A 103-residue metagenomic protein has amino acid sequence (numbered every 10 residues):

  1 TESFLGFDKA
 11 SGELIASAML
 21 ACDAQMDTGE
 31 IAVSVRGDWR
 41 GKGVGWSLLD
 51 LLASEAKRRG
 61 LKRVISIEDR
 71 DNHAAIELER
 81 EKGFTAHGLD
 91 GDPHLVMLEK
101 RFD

Functional and structural regions predicted by a protein language model:
T1-D103: Long, contiguous binding/interaction regions
